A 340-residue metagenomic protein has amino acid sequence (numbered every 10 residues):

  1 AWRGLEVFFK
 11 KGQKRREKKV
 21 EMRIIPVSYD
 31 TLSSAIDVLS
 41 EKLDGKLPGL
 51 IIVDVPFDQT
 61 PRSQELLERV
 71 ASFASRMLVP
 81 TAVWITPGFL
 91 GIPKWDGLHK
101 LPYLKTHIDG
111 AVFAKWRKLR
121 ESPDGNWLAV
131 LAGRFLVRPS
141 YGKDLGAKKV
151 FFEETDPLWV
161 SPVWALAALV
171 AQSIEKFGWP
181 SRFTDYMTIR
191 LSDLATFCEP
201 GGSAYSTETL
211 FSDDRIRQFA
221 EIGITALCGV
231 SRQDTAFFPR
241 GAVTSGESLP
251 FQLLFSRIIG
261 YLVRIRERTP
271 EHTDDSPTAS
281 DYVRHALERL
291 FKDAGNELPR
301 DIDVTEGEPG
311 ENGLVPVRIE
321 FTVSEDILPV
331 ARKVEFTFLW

Functional and structural regions predicted by a protein language model:
A1-D30, E41-L43: Extended, compositionally biased accessory segments flanking or bridging domains
K18-E21, D44-D54, I258-V263: Glycine-rich, often proline-containing surface loops adjacent to acidic residues and nearby aromatics that form
I25-E65, S72, G88-F89: Long, structured protein-protein interaction/assembly regions in large complexes
P56, Q64-G201: Conserved, well-structured core segments that form the ligand-binding/active-site neighborhood of functional domains
A74-M77, A242, D293-A294, T322-P329 (+1 more regions): C-terminal accessory domains/tails appended to large, multi-domain proteins
K148-A279, F291, L328-T337: Long, contiguous, structured domain-core segments that constitute the functional module of a protein
P277-E297: Short, hydrophobic/π-rich interface segment
D303-W340: C-terminal edge-of-domain segments
